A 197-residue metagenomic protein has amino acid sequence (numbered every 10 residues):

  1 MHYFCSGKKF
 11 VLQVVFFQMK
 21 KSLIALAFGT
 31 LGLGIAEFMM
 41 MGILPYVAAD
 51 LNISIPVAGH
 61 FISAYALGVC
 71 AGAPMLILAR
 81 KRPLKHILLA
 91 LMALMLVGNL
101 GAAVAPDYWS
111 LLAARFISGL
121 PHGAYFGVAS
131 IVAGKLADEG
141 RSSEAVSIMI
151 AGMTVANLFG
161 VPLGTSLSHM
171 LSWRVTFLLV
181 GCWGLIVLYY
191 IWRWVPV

Functional and structural regions predicted by a protein language model:
S22, F28-A58, A73: Extracytoplasmic
L26, T30, N99, D107-G119: Helical-face signature of the major facilitator-like transporter fold
G34, F38, G119-G127, L158: Small-residue-rich segments within alpha-helical transmembrane domains of MFS-like 12-TM solute carriers
Y65-L67, T154-V155: Short hydrophobic/small-residue motifs within alpha-helical transmembrane segments of multi-pass transporter-like
V69, M92-N99, S118, W183-V187: MFS 12-TM fold signature
A71-W109: Conserved MFS/SLC helix-loop-helix module at the cytosolic interface between two early adjacent transmembrane helices
Y108-S110, E139, E144-V195: Helix-loop-helix hairpin linking two adjacent transmembrane segments in secondary transporters
A114-G152: Cytoplasmic helix-loop-helix junction between adjacent transmembrane helices in 12-TM secondary transporters
